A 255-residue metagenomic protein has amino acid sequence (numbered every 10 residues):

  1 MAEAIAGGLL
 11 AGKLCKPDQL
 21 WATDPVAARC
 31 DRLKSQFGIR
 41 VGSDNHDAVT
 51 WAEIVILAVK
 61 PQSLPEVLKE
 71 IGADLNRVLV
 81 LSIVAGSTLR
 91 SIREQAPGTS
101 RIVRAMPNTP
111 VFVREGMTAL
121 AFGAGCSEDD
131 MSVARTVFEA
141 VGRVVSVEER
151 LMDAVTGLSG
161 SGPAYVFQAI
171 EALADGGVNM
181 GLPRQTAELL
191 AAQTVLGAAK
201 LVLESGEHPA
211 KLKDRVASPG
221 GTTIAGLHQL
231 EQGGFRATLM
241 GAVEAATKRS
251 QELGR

Functional and structural regions predicted by a protein language model:
M1-S43, T50-W51, V178-M180: NAD(P)+-binding Rossmann beta1-loop-alpha1 motif at the extreme N-terminus of oxidoreductases
L20, C30, A48, P183-L190 (+2 more regions): Small-residue helix-packing motif on alpha-helices
W21, A27, F37, N45-L120: Rossmann-like NAD(P)(H) cofactor-binding subdomain of soluble oxidoreductases
R40-N45, V145-V147: Short acidic-hydrophobic, aromatic-tinged amphipathic segments that line or gate anion-handling sites
S91-R101, M117-A154, F167-E204, R249: Internal alpha-helical scaffold of NAD(P)-dependent oxidoreductase catalytic cores
V103, M152-G157, P209-D214: Short pre-catalytic strand/loop immediately N-terminal to key active-site residues, enriched for Gly-Thr
A192-R255: NAD(P)-dependent Rossmann-like dehydrogenase/reductase catalytic/cofactor-binding core
